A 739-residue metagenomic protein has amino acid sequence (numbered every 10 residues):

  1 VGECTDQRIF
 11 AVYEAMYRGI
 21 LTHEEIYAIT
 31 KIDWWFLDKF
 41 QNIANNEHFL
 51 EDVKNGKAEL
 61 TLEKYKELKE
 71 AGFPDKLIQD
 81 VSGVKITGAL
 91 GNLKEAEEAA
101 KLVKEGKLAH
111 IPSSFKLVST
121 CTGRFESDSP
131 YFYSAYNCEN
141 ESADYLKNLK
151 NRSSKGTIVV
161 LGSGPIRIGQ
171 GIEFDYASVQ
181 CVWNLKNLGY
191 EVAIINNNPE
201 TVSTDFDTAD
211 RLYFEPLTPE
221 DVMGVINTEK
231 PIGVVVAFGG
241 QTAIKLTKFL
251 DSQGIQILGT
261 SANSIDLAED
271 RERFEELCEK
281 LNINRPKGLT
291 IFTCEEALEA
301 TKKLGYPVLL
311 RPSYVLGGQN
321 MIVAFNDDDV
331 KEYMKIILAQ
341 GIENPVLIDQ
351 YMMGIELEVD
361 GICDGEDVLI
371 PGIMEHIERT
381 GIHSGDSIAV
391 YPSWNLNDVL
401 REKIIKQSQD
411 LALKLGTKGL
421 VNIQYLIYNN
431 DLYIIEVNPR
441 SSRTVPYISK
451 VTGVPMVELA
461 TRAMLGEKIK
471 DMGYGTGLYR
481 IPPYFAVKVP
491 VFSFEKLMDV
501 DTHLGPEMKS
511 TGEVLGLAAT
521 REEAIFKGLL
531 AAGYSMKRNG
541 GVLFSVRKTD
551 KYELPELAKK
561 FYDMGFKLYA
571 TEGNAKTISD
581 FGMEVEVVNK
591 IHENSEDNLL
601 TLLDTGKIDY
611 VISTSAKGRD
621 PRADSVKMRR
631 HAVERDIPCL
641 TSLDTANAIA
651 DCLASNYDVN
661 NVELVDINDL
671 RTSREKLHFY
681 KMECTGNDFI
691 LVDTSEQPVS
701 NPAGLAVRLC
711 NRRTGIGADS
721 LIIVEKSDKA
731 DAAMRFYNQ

Functional and structural regions predicted by a protein language model:
V1-V53, K57-K64, L68-G72, L102-S113 (+12 more regions): ATP-dependent carboxylate activation and anion-phosphoryl transfer catalytic cores that bind Mg-ATP to form
Y27-D38, D80-E98: Short, basic interhelical loop/turn and adjoining N-cap of the next helix at nucleic-acid- or acidic-partner-contacting
A71, L77-V81: Extended, domain-scale alpha-helical bundle/helix-rich regions
P74, I232, K418, D609 (+1 more regions): Short acidic/polar active-site loop segments enriched in Thr and Asp
E98-I283, F292-E299, L517-Y657: ATP-binding N-terminal substructure of ATP-dependent carboxylate-amine bond-forming enzymes
S154-G162, A297-L304, I405, Q409 (+4 more regions): Short, hydrophobic/aliphatic alpha-helical segments
I649-S673: Class I SAM-dependent methyltransferase SAM-binding "motif I" and its flanking Rossmann-like core
R674-Q739: A glycine-rich beta-to-alpha transition motif near the start of alpha/beta enzyme domains, typified by
